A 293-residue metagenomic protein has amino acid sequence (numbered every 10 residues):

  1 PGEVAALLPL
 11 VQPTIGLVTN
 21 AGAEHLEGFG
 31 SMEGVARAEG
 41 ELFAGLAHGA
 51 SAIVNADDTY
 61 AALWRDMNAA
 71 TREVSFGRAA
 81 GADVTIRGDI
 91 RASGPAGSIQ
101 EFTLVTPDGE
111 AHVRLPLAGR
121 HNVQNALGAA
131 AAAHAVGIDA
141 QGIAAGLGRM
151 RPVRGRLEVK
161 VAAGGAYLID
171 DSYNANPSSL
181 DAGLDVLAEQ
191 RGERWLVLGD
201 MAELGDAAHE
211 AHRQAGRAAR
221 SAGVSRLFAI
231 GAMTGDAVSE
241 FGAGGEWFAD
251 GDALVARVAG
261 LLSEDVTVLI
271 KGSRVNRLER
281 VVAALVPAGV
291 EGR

Functional and structural regions predicted by a protein language model:
P1, G22-E24, D57-T59, N174-A175 (+4 more regions): Short glycine-rich anion-binding loops that position phosphate/pyrophosphate groups of nucleotides and phosphorylated
V4, L168-N174: Switch II (G3) loop of P-loop NTPases
L8, T14-Y167, G192, R217-R226 (+1 more regions): Acidic, Mg2+-coordinating active-site environments of NTP-dependent enzymes
P9, V255-S263: Short amphipathic alpha-helix with an adjacent loop that forms part of the alpha/beta core around
I15, G128, L262-K271, R277: Short SAM/SAH-binding signature in class I
V153-G155, S172-W247, S273, V290-R293: Active-site beta-alpha connecting loops in nucleotide-dependent enzymes
A163, D200, A237, D252-V255 (+1 more regions): Nucleotide and nucleotide-moiety/phosphate-recognizing core
G245-R257: Short acidic-hydrophobic, aromatic-tinged amphipathic segments that line or gate anion-handling sites
